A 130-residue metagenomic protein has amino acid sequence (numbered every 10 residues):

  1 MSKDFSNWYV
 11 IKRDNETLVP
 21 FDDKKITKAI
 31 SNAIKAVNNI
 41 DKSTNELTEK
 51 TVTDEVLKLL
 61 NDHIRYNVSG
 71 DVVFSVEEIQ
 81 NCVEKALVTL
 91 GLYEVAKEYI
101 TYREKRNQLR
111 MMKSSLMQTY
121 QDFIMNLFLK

Functional and structural regions predicted by a protein language model:
M1-K130: Extended catalytic cores of very large enzyme megasubunits
